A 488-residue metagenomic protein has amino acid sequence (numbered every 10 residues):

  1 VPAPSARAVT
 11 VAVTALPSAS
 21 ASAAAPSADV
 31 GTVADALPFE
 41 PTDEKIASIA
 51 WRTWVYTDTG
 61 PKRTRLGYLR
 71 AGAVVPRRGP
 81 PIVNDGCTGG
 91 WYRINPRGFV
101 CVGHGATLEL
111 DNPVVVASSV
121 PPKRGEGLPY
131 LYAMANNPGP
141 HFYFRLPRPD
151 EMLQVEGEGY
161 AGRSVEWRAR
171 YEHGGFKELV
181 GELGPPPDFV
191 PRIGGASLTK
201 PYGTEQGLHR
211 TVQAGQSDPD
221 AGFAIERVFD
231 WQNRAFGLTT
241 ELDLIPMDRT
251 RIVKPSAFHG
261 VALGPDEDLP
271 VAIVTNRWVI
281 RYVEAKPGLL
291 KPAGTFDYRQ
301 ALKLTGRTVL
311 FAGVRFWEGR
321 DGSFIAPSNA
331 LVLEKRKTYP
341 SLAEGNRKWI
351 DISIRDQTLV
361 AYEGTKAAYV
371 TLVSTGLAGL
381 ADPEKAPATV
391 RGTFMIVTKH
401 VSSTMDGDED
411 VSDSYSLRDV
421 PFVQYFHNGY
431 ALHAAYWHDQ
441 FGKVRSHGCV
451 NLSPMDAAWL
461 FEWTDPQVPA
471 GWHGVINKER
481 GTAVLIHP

Functional and structural regions predicted by a protein language model:
V1-K62, A73-V74, R78-P80, N84 (+1 more regions): Signals and flexible motifs at protein termini associated with secretion
V13-L16, P26-I46, T88-R210, L238-W278 (+1 more regions): Boundary regions of SH3-family modules and the immediately adjacent low-complexity/disordered segments in eukaryotic
T42-D43, A50-R52, G89-W91, N95 (+10 more regions): Extracytoplasmic
D58-A73, T204-P219, E284-Q300: SH3/SH3-like (including bacterial SH3b) beta-barrel domains that bind proline-rich motifs or cell-wall ligands
R78-P80, R97, I225-V228, E241-L242 (+4 more regions): A structural feature that tracks compact, well-ordered secondary-structure segments with a strong bias toward
G79-D85, V228-Q232, G306-F311, T365: Short, charged beta-turn/beta-strand-edge "cap" motif at the junction between a beta-strand and an adjacent loop
K291-T295, T305-G392, V397: Cell wall/extracellular polymer interaction/catalysis modules
A343-G345, Y369-L372, A378, K385-R391 (+1 more regions): Exported/periplasmic cell-wall-interacting domains
